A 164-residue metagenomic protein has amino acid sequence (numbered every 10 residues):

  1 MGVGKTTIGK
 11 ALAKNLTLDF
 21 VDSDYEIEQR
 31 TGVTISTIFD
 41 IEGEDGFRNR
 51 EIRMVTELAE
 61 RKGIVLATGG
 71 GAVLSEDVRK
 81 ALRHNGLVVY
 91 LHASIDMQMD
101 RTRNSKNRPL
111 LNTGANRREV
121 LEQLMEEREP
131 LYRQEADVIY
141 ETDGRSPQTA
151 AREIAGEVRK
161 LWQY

Functional and structural regions predicted by a protein language model:
G2: Walker A (P-loop) phosphate-binding loop of P-loop NTPases
T6: Walker A/P-loop
A11, N15, E126-Y164: NTP-dependent small-molecule kinase module
D22-A72, E76-R83, N107, E122: ATP-dependent small-molecule kinase phosphotransfer cores that center on conserved nucleotide phosphate-binding segments
I64, L87, D137-V138: Well-ordered beta-strand positions
G70-A72, S94-D96, R145: Short glycine-rich anion-binding loops that position phosphate/pyrophosphate groups of nucleotides and phosphorylated
H84-E129: A glycine- and Lys/Arg-enriched "phosphate-lid" helix/loop adjacent to the NTP-binding pocket of small-molecule kinases
